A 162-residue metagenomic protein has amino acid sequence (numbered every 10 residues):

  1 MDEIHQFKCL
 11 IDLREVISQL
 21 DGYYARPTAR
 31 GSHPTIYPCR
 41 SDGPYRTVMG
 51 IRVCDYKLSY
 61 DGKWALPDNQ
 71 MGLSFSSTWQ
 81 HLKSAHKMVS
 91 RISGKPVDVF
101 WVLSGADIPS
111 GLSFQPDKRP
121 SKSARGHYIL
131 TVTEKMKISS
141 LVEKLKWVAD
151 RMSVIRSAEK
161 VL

Functional and structural regions predicted by a protein language model:
M1-L162: NAD-dependent ADP-ribosyltransferases
